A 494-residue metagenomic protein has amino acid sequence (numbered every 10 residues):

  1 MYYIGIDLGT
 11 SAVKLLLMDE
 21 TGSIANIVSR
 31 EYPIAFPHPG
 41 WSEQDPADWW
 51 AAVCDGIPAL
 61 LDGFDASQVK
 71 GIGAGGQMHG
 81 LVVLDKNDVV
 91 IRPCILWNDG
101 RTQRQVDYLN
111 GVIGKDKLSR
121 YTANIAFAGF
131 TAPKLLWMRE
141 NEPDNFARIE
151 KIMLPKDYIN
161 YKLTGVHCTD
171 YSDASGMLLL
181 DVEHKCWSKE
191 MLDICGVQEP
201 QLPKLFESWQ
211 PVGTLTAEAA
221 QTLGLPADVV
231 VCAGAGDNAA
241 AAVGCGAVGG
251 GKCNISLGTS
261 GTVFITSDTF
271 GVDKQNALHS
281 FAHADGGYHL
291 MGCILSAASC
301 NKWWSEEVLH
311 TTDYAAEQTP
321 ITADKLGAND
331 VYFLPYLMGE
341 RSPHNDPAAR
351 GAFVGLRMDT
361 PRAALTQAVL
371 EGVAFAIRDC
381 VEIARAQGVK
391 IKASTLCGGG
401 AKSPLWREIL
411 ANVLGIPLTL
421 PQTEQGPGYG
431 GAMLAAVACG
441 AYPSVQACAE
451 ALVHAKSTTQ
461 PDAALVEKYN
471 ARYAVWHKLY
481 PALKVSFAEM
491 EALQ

Functional and structural regions predicted by a protein language model:
M1-R92, R120, R148, A220-Q221 (+3 more regions): N-terminal glycine/serine-rich phosphate-binding loop of ATP-dependent small-molecule kinases, especially carbohydrate
I4-G5, Q103, N110-F127, P133-T169 (+4 more regions): Active-site core segments that coordinate phosphate-bearing ligands/cofactors across diverse enzyme families
L15, L81-L84, P93, I265-T266 (+2 more regions): Short glycine-/acidic-enriched loop or helix-start segments at secondary-structure transitions that form or flank
G22, D45, I72, D99 (+3 more regions): Residue-level signal for inorganic ion chemistry
N26-R30, P203, S457: Structural signal for short hydrophobic segments within the conserved structured cores of catalytic domains across
P58-W97, I125-T131, N160-D181, K204-E207 (+1 more regions): Short beta-strand-loop/turn "lid" adjacent to the catalytic site in phosphate-handling enzymes
V89-V90, Y108, V112: Hydrophobic or amphipathic alpha-helical targeting/insertion segments
